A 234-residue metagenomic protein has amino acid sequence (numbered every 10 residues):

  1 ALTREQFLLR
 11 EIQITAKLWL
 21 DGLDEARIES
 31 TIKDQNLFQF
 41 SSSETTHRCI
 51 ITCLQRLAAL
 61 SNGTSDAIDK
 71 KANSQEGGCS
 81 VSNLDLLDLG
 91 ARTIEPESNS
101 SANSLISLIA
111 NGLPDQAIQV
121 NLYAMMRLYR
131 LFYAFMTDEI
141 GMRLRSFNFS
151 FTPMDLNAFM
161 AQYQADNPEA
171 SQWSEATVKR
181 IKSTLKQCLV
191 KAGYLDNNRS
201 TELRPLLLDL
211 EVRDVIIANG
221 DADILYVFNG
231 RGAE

Functional and structural regions predicted by a protein language model:
A1-N73, V81-Q119: Eukaryotic partner-binding/assembly regions in large regulatory complexes
S43, M126, E175: Conserved phosphate/pyrophosphate-binding and hydrolysis machinery centered on Walker-type P-loop NTPases, extending
R56-G63, D138, M142, Q162-D166 (+2 more regions): Amphipathic alpha-helical interaction surfaces
Q119-A124, L128-F149: Positively charged, polyanion-binding regions of nucleic-acid-associated proteins
T152-N167: DNA-recognition alpha helix
S171-E234: Accessory, usually C-terminal, subdomains that scaffold auxiliary metal cofactors
